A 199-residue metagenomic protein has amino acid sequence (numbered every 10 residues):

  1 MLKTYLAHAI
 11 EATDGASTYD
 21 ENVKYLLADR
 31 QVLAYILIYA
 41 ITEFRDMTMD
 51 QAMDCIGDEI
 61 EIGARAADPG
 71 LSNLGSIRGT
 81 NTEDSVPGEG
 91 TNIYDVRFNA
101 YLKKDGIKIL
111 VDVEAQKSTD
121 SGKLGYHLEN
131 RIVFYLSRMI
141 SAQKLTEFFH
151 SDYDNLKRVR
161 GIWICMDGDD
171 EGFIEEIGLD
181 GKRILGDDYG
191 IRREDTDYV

Functional and structural regions predicted by a protein language model:
M1-V199: Elongated, amphipathic alpha-helical interaction scaffolds
